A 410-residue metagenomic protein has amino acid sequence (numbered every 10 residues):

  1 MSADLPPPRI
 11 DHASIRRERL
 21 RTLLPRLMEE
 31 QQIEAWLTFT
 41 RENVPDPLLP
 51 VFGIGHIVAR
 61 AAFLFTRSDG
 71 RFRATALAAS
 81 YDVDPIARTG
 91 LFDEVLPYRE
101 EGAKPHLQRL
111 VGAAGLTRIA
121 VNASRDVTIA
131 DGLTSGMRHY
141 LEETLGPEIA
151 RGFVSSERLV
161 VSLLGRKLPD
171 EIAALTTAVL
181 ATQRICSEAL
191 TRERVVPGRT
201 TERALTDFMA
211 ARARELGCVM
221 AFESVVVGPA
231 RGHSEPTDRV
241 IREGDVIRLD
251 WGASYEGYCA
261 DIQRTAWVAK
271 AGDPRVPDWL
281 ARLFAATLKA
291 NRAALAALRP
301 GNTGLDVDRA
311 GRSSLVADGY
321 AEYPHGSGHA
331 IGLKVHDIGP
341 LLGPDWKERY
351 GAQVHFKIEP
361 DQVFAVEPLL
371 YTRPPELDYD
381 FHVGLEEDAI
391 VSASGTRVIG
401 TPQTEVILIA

Functional and structural regions predicted by a protein language model:
M1-A410: Active-site neighborhoods and metal-handling regions in enzymes and metal-associated proteins
